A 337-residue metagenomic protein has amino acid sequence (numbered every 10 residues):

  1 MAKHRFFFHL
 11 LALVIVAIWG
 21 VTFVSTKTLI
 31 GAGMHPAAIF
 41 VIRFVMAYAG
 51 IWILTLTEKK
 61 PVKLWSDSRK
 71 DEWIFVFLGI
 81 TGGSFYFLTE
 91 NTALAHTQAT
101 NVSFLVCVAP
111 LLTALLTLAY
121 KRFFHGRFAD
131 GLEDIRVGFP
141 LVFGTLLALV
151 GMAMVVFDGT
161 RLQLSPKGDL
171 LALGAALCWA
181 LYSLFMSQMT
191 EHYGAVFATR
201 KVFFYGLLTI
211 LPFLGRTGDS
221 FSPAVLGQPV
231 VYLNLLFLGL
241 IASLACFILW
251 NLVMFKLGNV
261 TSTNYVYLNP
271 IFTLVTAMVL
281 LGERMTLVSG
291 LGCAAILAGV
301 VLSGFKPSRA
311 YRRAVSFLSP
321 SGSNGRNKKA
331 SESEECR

Functional and structural regions predicted by a protein language model:
M1-I42, I80, T89-T92, R161-Q188 (+2 more regions): Glycine-/small-residue-enriched transmembrane alpha-helix faces in small-molecule transporters and effluxers
F7-L11, A37-T57, F77, P140-V150 (+3 more regions): Hydrophobic alpha-helical transmembrane segments of multi-pass integral membrane proteins, especially transporters
A17, T22, M46-G50, L105-Y120 (+5 more regions): Alpha-helical transmembrane segments of compact multi-pass small-molecule transporters, enriched in specific families
T22-F23, W52-V106, M154, G239-L257: Specific transmembrane alpha-helical segments of multi-pass solute transporters/efflux pumps, especially DMT/EamA
S25-P36, V62-L64, N91-A95, V155-P166 (+3 more regions): Membrane-interface helix termini and inter-helical loops of multi-pass transporters
L29, I39, R43, A93 (+8 more regions): Hydrophobic/aromatic residues within transmembrane alpha-helices of multi-pass small-molecule transporters
I42, G83, F87, T100-V108 (+3 more regions): Helix-helix packing/entry segments at the starts of transmembrane helices
I51, L116-L118, E133-F157, Y267 (+2 more regions): Hydrophobic transmembrane alpha-helices of multi-pass small-molecule transport proteins
